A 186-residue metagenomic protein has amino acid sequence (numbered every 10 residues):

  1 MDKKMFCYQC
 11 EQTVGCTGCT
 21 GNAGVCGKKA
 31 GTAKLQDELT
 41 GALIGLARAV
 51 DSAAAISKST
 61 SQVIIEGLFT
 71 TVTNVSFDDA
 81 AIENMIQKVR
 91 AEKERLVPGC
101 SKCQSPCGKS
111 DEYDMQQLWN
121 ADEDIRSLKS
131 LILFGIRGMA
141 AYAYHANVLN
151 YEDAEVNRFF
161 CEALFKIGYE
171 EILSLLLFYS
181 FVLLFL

Functional and structural regions predicted by a protein language model:
M1-L186: An N-terminal assembly and electron-transfer interface module characteristic of large anaerobic redox and radical
